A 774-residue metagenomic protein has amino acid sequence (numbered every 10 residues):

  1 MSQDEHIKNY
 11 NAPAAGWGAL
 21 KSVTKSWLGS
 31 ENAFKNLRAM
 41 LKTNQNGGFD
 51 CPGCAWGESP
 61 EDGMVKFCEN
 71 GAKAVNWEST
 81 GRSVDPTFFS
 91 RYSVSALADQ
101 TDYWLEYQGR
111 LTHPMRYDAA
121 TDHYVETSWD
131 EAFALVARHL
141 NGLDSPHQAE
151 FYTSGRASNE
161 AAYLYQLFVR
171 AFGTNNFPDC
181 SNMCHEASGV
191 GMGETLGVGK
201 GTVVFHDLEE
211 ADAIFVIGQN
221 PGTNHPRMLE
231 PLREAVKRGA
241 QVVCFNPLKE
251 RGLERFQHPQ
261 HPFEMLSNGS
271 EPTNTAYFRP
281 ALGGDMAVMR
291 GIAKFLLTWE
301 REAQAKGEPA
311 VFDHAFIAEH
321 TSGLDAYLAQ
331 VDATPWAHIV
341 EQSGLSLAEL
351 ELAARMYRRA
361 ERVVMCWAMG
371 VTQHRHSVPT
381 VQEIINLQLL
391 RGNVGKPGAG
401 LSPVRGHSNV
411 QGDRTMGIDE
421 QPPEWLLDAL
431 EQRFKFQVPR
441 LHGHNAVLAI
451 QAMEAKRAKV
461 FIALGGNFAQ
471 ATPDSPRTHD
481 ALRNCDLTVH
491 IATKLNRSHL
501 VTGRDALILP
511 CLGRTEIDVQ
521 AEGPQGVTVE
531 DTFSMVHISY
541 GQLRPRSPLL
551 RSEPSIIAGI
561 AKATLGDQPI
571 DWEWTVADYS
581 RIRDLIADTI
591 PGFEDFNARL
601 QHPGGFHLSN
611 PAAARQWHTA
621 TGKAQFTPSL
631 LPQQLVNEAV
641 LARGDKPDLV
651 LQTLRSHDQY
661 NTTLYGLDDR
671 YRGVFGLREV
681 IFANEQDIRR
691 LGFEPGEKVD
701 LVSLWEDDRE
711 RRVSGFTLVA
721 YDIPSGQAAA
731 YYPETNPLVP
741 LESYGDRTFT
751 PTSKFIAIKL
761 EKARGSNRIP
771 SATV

Functional and structural regions predicted by a protein language model:
M1-G48: Intrinsically disordered, low-structural-confidence terminal and linker regions
G48-C54: Short cysteine-rich clusters marking metal-coordination/redox-active sites
P52, Y124-T127, E131-A213: Long, structured ligand/cofactor-binding scaffold of large enzymes
G57-A74: Iron-sulfur (Fe-S) cluster-binding segments and ferredoxin-like electron-carrier domains, especially [2Fe-2S]
E69-S83, V381, I385, V404-S408 (+2 more regions): Flexible, low-complexity linker and terminal segments
N76-H123, F133: Low-complexity, highly charged intrinsically disordered N-terminal segments that act as targeting/localization
E106, M115, A187-N386, L390-P397 (+3 more regions): Non-catalytic alpha/beta scaffold blocks inside enzyme catalytic domains
T575-R670: Long, low-complexity segments enriched in small/aliphatic residues
